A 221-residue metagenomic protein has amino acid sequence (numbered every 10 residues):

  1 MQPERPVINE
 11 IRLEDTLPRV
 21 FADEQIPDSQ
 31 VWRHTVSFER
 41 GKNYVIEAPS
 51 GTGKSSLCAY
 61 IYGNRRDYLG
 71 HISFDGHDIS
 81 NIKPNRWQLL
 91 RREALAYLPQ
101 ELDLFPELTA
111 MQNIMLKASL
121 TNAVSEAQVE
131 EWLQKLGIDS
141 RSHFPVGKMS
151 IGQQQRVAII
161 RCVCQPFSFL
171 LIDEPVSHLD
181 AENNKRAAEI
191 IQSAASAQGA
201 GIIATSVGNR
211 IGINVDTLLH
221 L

Functional and structural regions predicted by a protein language model:
Y62: Helix-to-loop junction immediately C-terminal to a conserved catalytic motif
G70-I79: Conserved ABC transporter NBD signature motif
I79-A96: ABC ATPase NBD coupling module
E101, E107-L120: Q-loop/switch helix immediately C-terminal to the Walker
E126-R141: Conserved ABC ATPase "signature" region
P145-Q153: Conserved ABC ATPase signature
L170-E174: Catalytic Walker B motif of ABC-type/P-loop ATPase nucleotide-binding domains
